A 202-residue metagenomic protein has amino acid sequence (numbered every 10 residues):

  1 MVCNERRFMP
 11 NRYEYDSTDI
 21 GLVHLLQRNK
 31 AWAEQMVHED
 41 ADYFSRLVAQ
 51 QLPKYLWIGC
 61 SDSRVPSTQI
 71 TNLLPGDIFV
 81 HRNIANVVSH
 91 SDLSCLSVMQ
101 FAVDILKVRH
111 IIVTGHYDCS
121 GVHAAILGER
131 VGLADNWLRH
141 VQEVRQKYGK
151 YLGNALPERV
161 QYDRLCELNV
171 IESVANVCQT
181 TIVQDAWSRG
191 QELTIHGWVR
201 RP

Functional and structural regions predicted by a protein language model:
V2-P53, A85-R109, S120-P202: Divalent-metal-activated hydrolytic enzyme cores
M36-D77: N-terminal short beta-loop-beta anion/metal-coordinating cradle
I58-C60, R82, I112-H116, H196-R201: Short beta-strand segments
D62-R64, H116-G121: Gly/Ser/Thr-rich loops at beta-strand to alpha-helix junctions that form or flank small-molecule/cofactor-binding
P75-N86: Glycine/charged-rich beta-loop-alpha catalytic/anionic-binding loops adjacent to active sites
